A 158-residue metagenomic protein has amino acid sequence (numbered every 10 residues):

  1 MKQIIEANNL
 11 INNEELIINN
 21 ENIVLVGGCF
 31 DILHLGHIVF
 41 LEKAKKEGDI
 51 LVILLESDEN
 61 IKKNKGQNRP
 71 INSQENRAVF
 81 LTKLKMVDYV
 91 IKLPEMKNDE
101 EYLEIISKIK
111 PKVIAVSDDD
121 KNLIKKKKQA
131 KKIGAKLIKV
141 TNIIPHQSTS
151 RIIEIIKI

Functional and structural regions predicted by a protein language model:
M1-I158: Nucleotidyltransferase catalytic core that binds NTPs
